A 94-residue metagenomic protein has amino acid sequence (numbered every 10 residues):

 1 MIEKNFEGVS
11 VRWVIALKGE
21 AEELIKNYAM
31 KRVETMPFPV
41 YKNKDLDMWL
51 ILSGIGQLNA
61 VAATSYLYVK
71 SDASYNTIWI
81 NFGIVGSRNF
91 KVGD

Functional and structural regions predicted by a protein language model:
I2-D94: Metabolite-binding pocket within alpha/beta catalytic cores that recognizes anionic/polar moieties
